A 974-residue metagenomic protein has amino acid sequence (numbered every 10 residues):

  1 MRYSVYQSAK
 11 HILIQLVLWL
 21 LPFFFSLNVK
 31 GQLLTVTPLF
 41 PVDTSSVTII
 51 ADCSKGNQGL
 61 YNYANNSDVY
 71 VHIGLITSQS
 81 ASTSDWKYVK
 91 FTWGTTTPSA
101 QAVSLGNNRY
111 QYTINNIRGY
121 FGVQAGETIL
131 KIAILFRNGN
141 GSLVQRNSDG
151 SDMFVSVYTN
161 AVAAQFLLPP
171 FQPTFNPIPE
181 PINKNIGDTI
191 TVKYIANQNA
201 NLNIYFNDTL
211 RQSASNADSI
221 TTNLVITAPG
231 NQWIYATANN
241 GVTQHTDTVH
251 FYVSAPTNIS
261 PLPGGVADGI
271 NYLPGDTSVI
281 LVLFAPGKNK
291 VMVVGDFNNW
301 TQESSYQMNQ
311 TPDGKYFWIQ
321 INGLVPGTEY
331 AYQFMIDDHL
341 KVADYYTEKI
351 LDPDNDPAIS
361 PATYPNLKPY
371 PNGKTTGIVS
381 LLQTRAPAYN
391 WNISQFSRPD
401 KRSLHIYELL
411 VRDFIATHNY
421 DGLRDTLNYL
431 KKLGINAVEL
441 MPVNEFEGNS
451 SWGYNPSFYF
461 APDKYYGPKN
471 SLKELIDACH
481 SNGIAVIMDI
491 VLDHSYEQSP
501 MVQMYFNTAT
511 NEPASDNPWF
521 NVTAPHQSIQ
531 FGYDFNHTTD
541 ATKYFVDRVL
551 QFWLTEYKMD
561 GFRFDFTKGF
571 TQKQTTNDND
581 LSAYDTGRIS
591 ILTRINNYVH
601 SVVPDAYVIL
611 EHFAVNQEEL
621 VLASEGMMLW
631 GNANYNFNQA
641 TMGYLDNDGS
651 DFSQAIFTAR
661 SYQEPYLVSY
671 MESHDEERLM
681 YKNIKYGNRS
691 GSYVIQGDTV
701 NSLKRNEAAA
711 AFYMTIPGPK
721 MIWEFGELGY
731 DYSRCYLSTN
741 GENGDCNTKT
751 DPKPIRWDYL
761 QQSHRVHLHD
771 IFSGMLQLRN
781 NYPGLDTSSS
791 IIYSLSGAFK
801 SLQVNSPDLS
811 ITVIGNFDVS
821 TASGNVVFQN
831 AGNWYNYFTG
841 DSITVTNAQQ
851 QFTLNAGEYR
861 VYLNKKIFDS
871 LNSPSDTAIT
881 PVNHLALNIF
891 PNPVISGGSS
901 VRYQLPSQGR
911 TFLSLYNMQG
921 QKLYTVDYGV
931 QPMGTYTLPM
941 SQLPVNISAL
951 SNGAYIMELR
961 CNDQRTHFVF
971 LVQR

Functional and structural regions predicted by a protein language model:
Y3-Y6, N28-K30, P881-F890, V894-R974: C-terminal outer-membrane/trafficking sorting elements
G31, L351-D356, Y364-L367, P371 (+4 more regions): Substrate-binding/active-site clefts of carbohydrate-active enzymes
G31-V42, V157-K184, D876-P893: Short, compositionally biased P/S/T/A/G/V-rich stretches that sit at domain boundaries
D68-A125, G141-D149, A214-S219, Y272-G275 (+2 more regions): Aromatic-rich carbohydrate-binding modules that target alpha-glucans
N216-N231, Q851: Solvent-exposed segments in extracellular or luminal domains encompassing
Y252-V291, A343-S403: Basic K/R-rich, polyanion-interacting modules in nucleoproteins and related proteins
S260, N444, W452-N455, F566-M671 (+7 more regions): Active-site-proximal helices and loops of the catalytic beta/alpha 8
V291, T846-S873: C-terminal beta-strand-rich structural cap/linker in extracellular carbohydrate-active enzymes
